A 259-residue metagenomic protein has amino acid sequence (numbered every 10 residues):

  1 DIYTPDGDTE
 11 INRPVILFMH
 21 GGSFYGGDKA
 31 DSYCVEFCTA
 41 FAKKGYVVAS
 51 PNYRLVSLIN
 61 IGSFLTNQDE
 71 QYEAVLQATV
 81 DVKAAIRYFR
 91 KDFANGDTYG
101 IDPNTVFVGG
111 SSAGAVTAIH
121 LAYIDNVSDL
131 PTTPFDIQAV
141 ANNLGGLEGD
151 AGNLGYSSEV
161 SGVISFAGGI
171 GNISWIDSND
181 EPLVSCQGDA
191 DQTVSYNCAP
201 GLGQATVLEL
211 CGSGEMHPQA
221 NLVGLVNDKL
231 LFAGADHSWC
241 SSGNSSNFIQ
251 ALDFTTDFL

Functional and structural regions predicted by a protein language model:
G7, I11, L65-V80, A84-S112 (+1 more regions): Gly/Ser-rich "nucleophile elbow"/oxyanion-hole loop immediately N-terminal to the catalytic nucleophile in hydrolases
D8, A139-G224: The feature captures the conserved acid-bearing segment of alpha/beta-hydrolase catalytic domains
D8-R13, F18-I61, I170-I173, Q192-Y196: Short substrate-entry loop that stabilizes the transition state in hydrolases
N12-V15, K44-A49, D102-V106, A115 (+3 more regions): Loop/turn elements at helix/coil->beta-strand transitions in domains of secreted/extracellular proteins
D31, F64-N67, S195-E209, N244-S246: Short, flexible/disordered intra-domain loops and linkers
A42-K43, R87-N95, A122-V127, G168 (+1 more regions): Sec-exported extracytoplasmic/periplasmic mature domains
G110-H120: Glycine-rich nucleophile elbow surrounding the catalytic serine of serine-hydrolase chemistry
L210, G214-L259: C-terminal catalytic histidine-bearing segment of alpha/beta-hydrolase fold enzymes
